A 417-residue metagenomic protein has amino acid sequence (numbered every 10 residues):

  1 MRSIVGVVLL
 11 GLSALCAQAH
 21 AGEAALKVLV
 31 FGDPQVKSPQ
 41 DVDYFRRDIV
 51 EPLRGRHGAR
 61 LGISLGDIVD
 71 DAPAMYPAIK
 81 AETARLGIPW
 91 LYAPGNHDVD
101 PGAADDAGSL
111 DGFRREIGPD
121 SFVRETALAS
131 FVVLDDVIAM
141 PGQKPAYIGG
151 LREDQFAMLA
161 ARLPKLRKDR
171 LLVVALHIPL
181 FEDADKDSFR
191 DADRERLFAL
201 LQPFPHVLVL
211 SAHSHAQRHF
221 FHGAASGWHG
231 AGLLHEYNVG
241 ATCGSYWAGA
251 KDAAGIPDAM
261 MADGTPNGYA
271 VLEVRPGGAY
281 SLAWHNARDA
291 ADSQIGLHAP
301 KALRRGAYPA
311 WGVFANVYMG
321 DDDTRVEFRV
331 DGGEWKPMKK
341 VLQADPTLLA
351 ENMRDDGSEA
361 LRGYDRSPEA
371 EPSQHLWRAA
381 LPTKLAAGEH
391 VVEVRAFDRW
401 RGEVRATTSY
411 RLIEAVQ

Functional and structural regions predicted by a protein language model:
M1-I4: Positively charged n-region of N-terminal signal peptides that target proteins for export
G6-A14: Bacterial N-terminal signal peptides
A19-A78, V416-Q417: N-terminal active-site segment of His-dependent metallophosphoesterases
D33, G66-D67, G95-N96, H177 (+1 more regions): Active-site glycine-centered loops adjacent to acidic/histidine catalytic or metal-binding residues that shape
L65, L163-A184: Short acidic, glycine-rich surface-loop motifs adjacent to enzyme active sites
P73-K168, S188-L210, A216-E273, Y280-A283: Extended active-site neighborhood of metal-dependent phosphoesterases/phosphodiesterases
G227-M319, V326, A380-P382, V391-A406: Binuclear metal-dependent phosphoesterase catalytic core
S293-Q417: Long, low-complexity serine/threonine/glycine- and acidic-rich segments characteristic of extracellular
